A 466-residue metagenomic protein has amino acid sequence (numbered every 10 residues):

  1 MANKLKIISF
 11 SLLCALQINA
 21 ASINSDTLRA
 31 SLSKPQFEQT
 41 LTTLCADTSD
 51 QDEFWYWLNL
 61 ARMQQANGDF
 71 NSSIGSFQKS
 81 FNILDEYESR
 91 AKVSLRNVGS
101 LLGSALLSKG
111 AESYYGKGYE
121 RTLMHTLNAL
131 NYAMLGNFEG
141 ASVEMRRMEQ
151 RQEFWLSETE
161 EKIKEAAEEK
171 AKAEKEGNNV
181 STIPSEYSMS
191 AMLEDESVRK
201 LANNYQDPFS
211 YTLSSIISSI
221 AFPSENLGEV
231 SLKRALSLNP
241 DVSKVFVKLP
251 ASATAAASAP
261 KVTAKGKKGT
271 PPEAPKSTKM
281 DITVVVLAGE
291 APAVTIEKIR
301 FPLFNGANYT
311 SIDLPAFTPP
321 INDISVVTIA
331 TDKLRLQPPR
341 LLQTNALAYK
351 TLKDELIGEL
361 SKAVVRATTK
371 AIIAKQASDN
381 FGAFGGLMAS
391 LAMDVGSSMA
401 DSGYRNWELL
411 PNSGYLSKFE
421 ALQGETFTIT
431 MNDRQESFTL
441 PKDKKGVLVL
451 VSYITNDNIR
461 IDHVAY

Functional and structural regions predicted by a protein language model:
A20-W55, N59: N-terminal leader/linker segments that initiate helical-solenoid repeat arrays
S31, Q64, Y132, S218-S219: Residue at a conserved register position within TPR or TPR-like alpha-solenoid repeats
K34, N67, L135, A221-F222: Structural motif corresponding to the intra-repeat A-B loop/turn of tetratricopeptide repeats
E53-W55, I83-R96, Q152-I163, L236-G266: Boundary/linker segments of alpha-helical solenoid repeat arrays
R90-L106, G110, K170-E194, V262-K268 (+5 more regions): Glycine- and small hydrophobic-rich membrane-insertion segments that are intrinsically disordered in solution
I357, I372-Y466: C-terminal soluble interaction/assembly domains
